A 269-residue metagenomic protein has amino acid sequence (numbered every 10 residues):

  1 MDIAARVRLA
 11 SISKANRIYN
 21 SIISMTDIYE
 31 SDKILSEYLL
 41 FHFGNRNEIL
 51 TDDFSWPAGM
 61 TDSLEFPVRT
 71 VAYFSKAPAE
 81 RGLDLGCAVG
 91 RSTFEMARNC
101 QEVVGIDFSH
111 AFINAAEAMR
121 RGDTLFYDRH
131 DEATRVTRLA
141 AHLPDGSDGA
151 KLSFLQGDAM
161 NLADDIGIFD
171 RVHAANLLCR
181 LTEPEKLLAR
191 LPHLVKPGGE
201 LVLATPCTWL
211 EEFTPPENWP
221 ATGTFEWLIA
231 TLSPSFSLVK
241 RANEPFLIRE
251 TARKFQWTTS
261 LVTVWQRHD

Functional and structural regions predicted by a protein language model:
G59-E80: Conserved alpha-helix/loop element of class I SAM-dependent methyltransferases that forms part of the SAM/SAH-binding
A79-A88, V104: Conserved class I S-adenosyl-L-methionine
S109: Conserved SAM/SAH-binding beta-strand->alpha-helix loop
A118-M160: S-adenosyl-L-methionine
E132, T214-N243: Conserved Class I S-adenosyl-L-methionine
M160-V172: A short acidic, Gly/Pro-enriched loop at the edge of an enzyme's catalytic core that lines a small-molecule cofactor
E185-P197: A short glycine-rich, Lys/Arg-flanked "PGG" loop and its adjoining helix->strand segment in the class I
G198-P206: Conserved beta-strand signature within the Rossmann-like core of class I S-adenosyl-L-methionine
